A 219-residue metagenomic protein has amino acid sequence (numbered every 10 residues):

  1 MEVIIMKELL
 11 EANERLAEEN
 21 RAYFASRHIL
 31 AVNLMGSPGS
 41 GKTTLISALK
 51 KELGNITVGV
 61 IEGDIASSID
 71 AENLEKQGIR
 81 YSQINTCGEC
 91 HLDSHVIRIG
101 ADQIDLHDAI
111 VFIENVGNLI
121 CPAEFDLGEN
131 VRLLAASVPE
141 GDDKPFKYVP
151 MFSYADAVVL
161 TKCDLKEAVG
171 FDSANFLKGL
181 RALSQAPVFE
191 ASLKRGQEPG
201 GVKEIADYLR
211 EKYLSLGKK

Functional and structural regions predicted by a protein language model:
V3-L30, M35, S40, L49-E129 (+1 more regions): Nucleotide-state-sensitive switch-loop elements of NTP-binding domains
T43: Walker A/P-loop
S67-A71, K144-Y148, D172-L177: Short, glycine/polar-rich helix-capping loops at beta-to-alpha or helix-loop-helix junctions that flank or form
V116-G117, A136-V138, C163: Short glycine-/small-residue-rich Rossmann-like dinucleotide-binding loops
P122-P139, Y148-V159: Inter-motif core of Ras-like GTPase G domains
L165-K219: Canonical P-loop GTPase G-domain recognition
